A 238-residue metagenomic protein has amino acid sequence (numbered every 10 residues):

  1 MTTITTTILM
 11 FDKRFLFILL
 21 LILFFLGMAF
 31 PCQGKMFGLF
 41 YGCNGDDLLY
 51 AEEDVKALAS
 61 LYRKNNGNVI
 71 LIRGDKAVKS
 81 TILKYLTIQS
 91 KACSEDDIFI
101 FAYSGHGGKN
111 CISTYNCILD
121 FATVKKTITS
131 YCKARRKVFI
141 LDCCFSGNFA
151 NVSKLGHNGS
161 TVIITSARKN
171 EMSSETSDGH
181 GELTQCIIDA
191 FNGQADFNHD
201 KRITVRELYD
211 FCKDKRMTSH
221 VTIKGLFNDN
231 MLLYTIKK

Functional and structural regions predicted by a protein language model:
M1-D12: N-terminal secretory signal peptides that target proteins for export/translocation
M1-T3, F25, G34, I163: Generic signature of intrinsically disordered, low-complexity, basic-rich segments and short cationic peptides
I18-G27: Bacterial N-terminal signal peptides
F30-K238: Cysteine endopeptidase catalytic domains of the caspase/legumain-like
